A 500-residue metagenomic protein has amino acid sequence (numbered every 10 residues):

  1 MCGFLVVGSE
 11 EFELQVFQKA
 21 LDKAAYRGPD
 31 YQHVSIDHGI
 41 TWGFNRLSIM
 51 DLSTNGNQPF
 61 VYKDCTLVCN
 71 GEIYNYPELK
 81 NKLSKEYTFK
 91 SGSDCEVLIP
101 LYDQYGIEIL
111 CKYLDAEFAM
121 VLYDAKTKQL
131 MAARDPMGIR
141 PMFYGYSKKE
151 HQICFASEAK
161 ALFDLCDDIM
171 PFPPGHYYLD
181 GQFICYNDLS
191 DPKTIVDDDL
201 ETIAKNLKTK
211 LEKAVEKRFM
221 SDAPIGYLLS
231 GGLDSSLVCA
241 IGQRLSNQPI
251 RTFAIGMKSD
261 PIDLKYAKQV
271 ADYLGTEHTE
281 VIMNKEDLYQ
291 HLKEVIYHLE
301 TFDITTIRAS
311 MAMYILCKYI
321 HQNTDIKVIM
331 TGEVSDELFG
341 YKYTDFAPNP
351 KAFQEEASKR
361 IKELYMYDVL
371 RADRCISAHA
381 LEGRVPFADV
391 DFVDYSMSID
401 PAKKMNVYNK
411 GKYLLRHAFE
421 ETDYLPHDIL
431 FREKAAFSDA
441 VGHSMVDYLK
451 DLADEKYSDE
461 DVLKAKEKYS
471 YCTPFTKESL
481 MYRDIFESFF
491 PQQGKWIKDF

Functional and structural regions predicted by a protein language model:
M1-V68, E72, Y102-D198, K205-E216 (+5 more regions): N-terminal glutamine amidotransferase
G8-Q15, K85, A125-E150, P192-D423 (+4 more regions): ATP-dependent adenylate-handling active sites, centered on carboxylate activation for C-N bond formation
K85-K90, Y105-I109, L162-I169, F302-D303 (+1 more regions): Short, polar/flexible loop-turn hinges at active-site or ligand-entry regions and domain interfaces
D94-C95: Conserved C-terminal motor-coupling region of P-loop helicases
L98: Acidic-aromatic/histidine active-site loop/patch
Y186, P426-A435: Conserved S-adenosyl-L-methionine
K456-D461: Surface/interface-facing alpha-helical segments and adjacent flexible terminal/loop regions used for partner/assembly
